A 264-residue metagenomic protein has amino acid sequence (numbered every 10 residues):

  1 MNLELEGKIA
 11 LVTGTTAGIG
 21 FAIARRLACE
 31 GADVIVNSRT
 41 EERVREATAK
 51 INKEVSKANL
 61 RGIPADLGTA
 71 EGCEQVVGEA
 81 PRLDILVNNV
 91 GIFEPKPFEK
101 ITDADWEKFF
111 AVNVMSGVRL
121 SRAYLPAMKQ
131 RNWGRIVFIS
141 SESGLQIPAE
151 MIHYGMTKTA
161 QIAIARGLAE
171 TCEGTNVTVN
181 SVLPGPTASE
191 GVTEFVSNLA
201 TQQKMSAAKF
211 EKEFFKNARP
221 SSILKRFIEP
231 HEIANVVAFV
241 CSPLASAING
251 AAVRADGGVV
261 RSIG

Functional and structural regions predicted by a protein language model:
I9, T16-A17: Conserved glycine-rich cofactor-binding loop
P97-F98, D105-F110, A218: Substrate-binding pocket helix/loop in short-chain dehydrogenase/reductase
S121, T157, A165: Active-site helix of classical SDR
P126, E170-T171, S246: Alpha-helical segment proximal to the catalytic Tyr-Lys
S141: Residue(s) in the substrate-gating loop at a strand-loop-helix junction that position the organic substrate next
Q146, V237-A238, L244, N249-G264: Short C-terminal tail/terminal secondary-structure segment of NAD(P)H-dependent dehydrogenase/reductase domains
E173, T178, I248-G250: Short, small/polar-rich loop/turn modules that mediate ligand/substrate recognition or access, typified
